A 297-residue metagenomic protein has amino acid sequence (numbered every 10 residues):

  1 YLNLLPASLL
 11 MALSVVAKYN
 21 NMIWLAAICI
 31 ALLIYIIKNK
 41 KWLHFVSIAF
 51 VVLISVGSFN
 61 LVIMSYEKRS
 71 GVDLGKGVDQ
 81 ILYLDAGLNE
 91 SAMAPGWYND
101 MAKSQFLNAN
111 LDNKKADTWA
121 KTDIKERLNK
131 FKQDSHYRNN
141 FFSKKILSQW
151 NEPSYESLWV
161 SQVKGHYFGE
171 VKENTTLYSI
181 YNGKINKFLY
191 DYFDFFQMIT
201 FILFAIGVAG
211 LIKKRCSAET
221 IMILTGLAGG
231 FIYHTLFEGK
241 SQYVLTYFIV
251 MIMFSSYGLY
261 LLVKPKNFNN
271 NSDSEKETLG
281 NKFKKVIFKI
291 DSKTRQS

Functional and structural regions predicted by a protein language model:
L4-K18, C29, V51-V56: Membrane-interface alpha helices of multi-pass inner-membrane proteins
A12-V16, S55-N60, G226-T235: Aromatic-anchored segments of alpha-helical transmembrane domains
L13-I28, F195-M198, I223, Y233 (+1 more regions): Hydrophobic/aromatic-rich transmembrane helices and adjacent perimembrane loops
W24-G57: Perimembrane helix-loop-helix junctions
W24-I36, L203-L211, L227-F231, F248-P265: Transmembrane alpha-helices and membrane-interface helical segments of multi-pass integral membrane enzymes
E67-K172: Membrane-proximal stem/loop segments at transmembrane-domain junctions that anchor or position
K144-I223, L227: Membrane-interface anchor segments at the N-terminal boundary of transmembrane helices in multi-pass membrane enzymes
N267-S297: Membrane-interfacial, low-structure loops and terminal tails that flank and connect transmembrane helices in multi-pass
